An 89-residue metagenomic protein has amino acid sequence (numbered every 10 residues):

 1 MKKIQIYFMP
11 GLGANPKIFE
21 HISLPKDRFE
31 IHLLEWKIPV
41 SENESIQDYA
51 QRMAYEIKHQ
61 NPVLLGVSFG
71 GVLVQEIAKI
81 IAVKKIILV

Functional and structural regions predicted by a protein language model:
K2-Q60: Active-site catalytic motif of lipid deacylating hydrolases and related acyltransferases
H21, E76-I80: Active-site signature of alpha/beta-hydrolase-fold catalytic machinery across serine- and Asp/Cys-nucleophile hydrolases
L65-G70, V74: Gly/Ala-rich beta-loop-alpha elbow adjacent to hydrolase catalytic centers
A82-K84: A short helix->loop->beta-strand "cap" motif at the edges of active sites that frequently abuts
V89: Alpha/beta-hydrolase-fold catalytic nucleophile elbow
